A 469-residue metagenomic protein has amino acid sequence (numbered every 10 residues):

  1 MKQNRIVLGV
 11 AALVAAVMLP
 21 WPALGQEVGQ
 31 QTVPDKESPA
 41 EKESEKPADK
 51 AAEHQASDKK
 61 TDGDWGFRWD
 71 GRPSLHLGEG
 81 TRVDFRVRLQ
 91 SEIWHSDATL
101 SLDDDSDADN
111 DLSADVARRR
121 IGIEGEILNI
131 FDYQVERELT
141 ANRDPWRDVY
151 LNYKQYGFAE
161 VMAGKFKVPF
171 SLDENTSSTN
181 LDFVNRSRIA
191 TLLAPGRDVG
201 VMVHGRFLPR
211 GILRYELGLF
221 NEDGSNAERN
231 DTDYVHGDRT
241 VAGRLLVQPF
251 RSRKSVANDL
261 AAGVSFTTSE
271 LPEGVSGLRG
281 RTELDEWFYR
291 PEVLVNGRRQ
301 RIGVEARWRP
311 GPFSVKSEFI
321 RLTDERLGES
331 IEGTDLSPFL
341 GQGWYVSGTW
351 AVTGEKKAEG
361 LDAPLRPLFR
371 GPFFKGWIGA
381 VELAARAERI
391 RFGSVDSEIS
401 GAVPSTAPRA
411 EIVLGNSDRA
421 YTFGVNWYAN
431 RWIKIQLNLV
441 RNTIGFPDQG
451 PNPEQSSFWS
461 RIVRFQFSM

Functional and structural regions predicted by a protein language model:
M1-V10: Bacterial N-terminal signal peptides that target proteins for export
G9-P20: Bacterial N-terminal signal peptides
M18-P20, S96, D173, R326: N-terminal low-complexity, intrinsically disordered patches enriched in charged
W21-Q90, D97-L102, I212, K356-R370 (+3 more regions): N-terminal periplasmic/intermembrane-space "pro-region" immediately following the signal or transit peptide
Q26-V28, V33-E53, L75, F158-V161 (+5 more regions): Glycine/serine-rich loop-strand microenvironments at binding/catalytic pocket rims
K46-P47, A56-D62, T99, A108 (+3 more regions): Outer-membrane beta-barrel pore domains
G71-P272, L340-K375, A380-S397: Outer membrane beta-barrel
